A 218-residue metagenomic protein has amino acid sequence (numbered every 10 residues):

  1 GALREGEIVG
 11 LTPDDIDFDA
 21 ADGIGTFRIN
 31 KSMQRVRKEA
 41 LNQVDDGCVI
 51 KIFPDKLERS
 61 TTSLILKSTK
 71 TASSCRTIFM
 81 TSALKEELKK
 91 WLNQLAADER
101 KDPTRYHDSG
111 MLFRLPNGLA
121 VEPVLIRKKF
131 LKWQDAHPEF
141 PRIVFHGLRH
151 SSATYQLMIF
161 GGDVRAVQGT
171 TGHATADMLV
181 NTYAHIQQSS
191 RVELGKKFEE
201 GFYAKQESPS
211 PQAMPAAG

Functional and structural regions predicted by a protein language model:
G1, I78, N93-A120, V124-G169 (+1 more regions): Short, basic (Lys/Arg/His-rich) helix/loop patches that form interaction surfaces in the mid-to-C-terminal regions
A2, G6-L11, V167: Alpha-helix N-cap/helix-start motif at helix boundaries, enriched for small hydrophobics
V9, T154, Q168, L179-V180: Key DNA-contacting residues within the recognition helix of helix-turn-helix
L11, W91-Q94, I159, T182: Residue-level signal for well-ordered alpha-helical positions
D19-A21, K31-C75, L84, K196-G218: C-terminal secondary-structure termini that scaffold catalytic or DNA-interacting sites
T26, C75-F79: Well-ordered beta-strand positions in beta-sheet-rich domains
K31-R35, V164, T171-K197: Catalytic-site neighborhood detector that most strongly recognizes the C-terminal catalytic loop/helix of tyrosine
